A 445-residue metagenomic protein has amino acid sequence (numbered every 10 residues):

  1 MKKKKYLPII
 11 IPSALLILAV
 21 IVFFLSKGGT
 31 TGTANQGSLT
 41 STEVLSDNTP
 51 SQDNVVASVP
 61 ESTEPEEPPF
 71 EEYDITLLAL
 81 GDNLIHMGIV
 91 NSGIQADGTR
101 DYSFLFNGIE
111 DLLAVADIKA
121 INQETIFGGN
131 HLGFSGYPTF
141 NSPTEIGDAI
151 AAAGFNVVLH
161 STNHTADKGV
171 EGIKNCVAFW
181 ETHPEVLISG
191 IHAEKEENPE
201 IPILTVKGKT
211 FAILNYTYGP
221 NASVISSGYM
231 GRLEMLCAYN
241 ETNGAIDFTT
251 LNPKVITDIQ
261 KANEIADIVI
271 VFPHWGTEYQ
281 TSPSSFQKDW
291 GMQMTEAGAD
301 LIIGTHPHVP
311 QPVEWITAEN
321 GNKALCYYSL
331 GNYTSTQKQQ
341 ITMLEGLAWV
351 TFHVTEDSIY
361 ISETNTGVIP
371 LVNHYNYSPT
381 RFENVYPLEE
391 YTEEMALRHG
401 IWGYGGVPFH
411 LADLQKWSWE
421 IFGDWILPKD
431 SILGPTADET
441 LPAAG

Functional and structural regions predicted by a protein language model:
M1-Y6: Positively charged n-region of N-terminal signal peptides that target proteins for export
L7-G32, L39-G445: Acidic, metal/ion-coordinating pockets
